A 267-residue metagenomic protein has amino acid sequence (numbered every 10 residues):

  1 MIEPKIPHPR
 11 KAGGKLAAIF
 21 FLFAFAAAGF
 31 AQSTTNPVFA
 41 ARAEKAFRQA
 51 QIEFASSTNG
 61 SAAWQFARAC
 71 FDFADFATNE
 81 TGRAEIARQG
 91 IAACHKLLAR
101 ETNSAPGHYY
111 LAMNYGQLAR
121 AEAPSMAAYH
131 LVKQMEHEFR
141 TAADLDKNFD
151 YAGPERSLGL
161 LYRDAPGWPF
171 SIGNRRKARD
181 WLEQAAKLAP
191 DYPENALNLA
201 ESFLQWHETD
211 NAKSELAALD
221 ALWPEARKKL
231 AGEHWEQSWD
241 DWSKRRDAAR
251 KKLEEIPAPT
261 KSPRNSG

Functional and structural regions predicted by a protein language model:
M1-A12: N-terminal secretory signal peptides that target proteins for export/translocation
A17-A28: Bacterial N-terminal signal peptides
Q32-R48, F66-N103, Y109-T141, L145 (+5 more regions): Short coil/linker segments at helix-helix boundaries
A46-F66: N-terminal segments that cap or nucleate solenoid repeat domains
G60-S61, A105-P106, D150-A152, P193-E194: Helix-start (N-cap) detector for alpha-helical repeat units in TPR-like alpha-solenoids, especially tetratricopeptide
P190, A196-W206: An amphipathic alpha-helical core segment
